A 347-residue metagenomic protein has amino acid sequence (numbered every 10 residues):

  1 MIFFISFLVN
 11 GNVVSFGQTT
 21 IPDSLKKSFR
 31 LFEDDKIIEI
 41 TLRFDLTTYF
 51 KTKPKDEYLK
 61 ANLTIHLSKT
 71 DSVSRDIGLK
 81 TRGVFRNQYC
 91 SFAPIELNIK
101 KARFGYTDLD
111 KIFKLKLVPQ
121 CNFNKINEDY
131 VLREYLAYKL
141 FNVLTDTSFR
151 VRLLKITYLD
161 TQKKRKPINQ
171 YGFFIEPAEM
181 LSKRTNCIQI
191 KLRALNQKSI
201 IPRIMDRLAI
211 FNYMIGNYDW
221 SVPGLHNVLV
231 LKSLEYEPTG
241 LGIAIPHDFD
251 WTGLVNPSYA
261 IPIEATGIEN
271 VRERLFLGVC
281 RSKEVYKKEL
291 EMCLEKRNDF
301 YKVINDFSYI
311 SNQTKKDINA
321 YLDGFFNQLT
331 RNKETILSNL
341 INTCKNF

Functional and structural regions predicted by a protein language model:
M1-T19: Bacterial Sec-dependent N-terminal signal peptides
F16-F347: Phosphate/dinucleotide-binding and metal-coordinating scaffold of catalytic cores in nucleotide-dependent enzymes
